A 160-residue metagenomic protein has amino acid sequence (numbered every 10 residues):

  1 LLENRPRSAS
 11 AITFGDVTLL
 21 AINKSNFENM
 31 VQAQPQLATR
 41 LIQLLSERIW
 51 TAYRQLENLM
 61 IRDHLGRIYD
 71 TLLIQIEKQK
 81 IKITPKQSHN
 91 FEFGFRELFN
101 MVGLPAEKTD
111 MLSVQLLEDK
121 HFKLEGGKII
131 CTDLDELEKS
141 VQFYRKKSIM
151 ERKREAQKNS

Functional and structural regions predicted by a protein language model:
L1-S46, W50: Cyclic-nucleotide recognition modules
N4, I61-H64: Amphipathic alpha-helical protein-protein interaction surfaces
E28-Q32, T51-I61, Q79-I83: Short helix-to-loop capping/linker segments positioned immediately adjacent to catalytic or ligand/cofactor-binding
I49-A52, S148: Conserved NTP-handling cores and scaffolds of large molecular machines
H64, Q75-S160: Phosphate-/nucleic-acid-contacting segments
